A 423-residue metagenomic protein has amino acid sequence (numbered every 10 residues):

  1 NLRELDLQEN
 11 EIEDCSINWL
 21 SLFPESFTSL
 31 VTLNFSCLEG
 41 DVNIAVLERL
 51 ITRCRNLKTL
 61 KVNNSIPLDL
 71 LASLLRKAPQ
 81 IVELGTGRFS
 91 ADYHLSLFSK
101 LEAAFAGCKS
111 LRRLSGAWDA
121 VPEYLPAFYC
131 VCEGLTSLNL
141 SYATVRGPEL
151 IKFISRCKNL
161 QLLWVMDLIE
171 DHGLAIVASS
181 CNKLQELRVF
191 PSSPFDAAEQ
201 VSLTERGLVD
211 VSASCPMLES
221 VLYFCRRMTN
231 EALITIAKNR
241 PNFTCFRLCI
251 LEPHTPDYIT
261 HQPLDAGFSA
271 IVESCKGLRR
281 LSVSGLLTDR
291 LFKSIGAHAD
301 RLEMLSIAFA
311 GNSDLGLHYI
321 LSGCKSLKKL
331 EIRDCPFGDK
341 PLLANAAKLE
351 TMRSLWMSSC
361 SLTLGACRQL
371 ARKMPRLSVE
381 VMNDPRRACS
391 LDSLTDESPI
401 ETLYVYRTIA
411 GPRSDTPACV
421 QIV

Functional and structural regions predicted by a protein language model:
D6, C15-L22, S26, I44-L57 (+2 more regions): C-terminal capping region of solenoid repeat domains
